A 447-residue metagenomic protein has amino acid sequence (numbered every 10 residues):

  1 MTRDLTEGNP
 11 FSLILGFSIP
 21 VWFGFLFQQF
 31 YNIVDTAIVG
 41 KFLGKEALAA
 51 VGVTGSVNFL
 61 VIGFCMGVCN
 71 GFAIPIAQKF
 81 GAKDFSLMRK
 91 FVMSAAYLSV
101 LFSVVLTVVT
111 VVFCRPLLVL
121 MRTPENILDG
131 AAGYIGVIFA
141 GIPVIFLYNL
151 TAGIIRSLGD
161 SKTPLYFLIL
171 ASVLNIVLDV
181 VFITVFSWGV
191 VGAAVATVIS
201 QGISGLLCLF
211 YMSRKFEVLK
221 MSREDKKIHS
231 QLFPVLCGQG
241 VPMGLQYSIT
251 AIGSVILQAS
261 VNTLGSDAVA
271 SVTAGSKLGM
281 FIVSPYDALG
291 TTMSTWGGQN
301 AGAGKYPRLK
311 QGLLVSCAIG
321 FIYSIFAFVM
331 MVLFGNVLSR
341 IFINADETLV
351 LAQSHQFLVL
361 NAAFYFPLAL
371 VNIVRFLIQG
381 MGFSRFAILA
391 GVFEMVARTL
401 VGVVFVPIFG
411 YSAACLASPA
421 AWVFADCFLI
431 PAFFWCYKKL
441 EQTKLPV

Functional and structural regions predicted by a protein language model:
M1-S18, I76-G141, V185-V241, G297-F364 (+1 more regions): Short alpha-helical transmembrane segments in multi-pass integral membrane proteins
L5-L43, S56-G71, P75, V100-T107 (+4 more regions): N-terminal transmembrane alpha-helices
G16-D35, V137, Y148, A171 (+4 more regions): Transmembrane helical elements of multi-pass membrane transporters/channels
I19, F23, T54-V57, Y97 (+14 more regions): Hydrophobic residues within alpha-helical transmembrane segments of multi-pass solute transporters/permease subunits
L26, F30-A49, L118-E125, V181-W188 (+5 more regions): Helix-terminus/linker motif at the lipid-water interface of multi-pass membrane proteins
V39-F59, E125-G130, V190-V191, L232-Q239 (+5 more regions): Interfacial/gating helices of multi-pass transporter permease domains
L48-V108, I145-P164, S271-G335, L368-G382 (+1 more regions): Small-residue-rich hydrophobic transmembrane alpha-helices
C69, V137-R156, P164-S172, A193-C208 (+4 more regions): Short runs within selected transmembrane alpha-helices of multi-pass transporters and secretion channels
